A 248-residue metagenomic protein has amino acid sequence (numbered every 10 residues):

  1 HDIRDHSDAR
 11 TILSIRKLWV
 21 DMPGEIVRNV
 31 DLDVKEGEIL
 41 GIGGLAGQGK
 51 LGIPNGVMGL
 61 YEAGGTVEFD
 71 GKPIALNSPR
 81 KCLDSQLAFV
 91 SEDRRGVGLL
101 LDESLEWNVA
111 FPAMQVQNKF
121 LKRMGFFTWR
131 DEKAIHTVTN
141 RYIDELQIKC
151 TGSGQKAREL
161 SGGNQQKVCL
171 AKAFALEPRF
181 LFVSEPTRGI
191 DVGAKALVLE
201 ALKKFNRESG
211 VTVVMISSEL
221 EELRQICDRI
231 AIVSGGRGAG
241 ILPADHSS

Functional and structural regions predicted by a protein language model:
I15-L18, I26-E36, G65: Conserved beta-strand
P54-G64, E68-L160, G240-S248: Conserved P-loop NTPase catalytic core
L170: Hydrophobic anchor residue at the start of the ABC signature
A175-R179: A short, proline-enriched helix->beta-strand linker immediately N-terminal to the Walker B motif in ABC-type P-loop
L181-E185: Catalytic Walker B motif of ABC-type/P-loop ATPase nucleotide-binding domains
A196-S209: Helical segment within the ABC ATPase nucleotide-binding domain
S217-S218: H-loop/switch region of ABC-family ATPase nucleotide-binding domains
L223-Q225: A short, surface-exposed alpha-helical micro-motif characterized by mixed small hydrophobic and charged/polar residues
